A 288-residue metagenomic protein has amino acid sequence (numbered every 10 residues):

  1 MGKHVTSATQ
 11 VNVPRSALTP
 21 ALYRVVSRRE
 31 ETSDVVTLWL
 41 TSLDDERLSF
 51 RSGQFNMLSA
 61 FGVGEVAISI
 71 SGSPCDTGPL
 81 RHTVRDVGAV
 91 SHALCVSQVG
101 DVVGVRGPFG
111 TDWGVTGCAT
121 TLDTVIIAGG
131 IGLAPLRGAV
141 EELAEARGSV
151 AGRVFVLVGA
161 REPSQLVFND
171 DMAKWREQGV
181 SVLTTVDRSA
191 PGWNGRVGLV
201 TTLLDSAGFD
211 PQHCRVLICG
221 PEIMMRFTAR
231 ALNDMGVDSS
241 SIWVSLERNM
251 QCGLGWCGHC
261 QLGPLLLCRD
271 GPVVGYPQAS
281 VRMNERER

Functional and structural regions predicted by a protein language model:
G2-D101, A160-E162, R188: Ferredoxin-reductase
G62-E65, R106-D112, R286: Short, charged beta-turn/beta-strand-edge "cap" motif at the junction between a beta-strand and an adjacent loop
A89-Q251: FNR/FR-type flavoprotein reductase catalytic core
D170, G258, G263-L266, V274-R288: Short Fe-S-cluster ligation motifs
E222-I223, E247-P272: Local cysteine-cluster metal-coordination motifs and their immediate loop/turn environment, predominantly Fe-S cluster
